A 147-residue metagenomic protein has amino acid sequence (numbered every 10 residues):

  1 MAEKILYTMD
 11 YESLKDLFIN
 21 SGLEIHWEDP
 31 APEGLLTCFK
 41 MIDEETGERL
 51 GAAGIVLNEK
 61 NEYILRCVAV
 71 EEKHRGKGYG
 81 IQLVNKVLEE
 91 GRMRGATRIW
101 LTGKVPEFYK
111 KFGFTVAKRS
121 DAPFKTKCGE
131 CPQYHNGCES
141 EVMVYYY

Functional and structural regions predicted by a protein language model:
M1-E28, C38-E48, S140-V142, Y146: Short amphipathic alpha-helix that is part of the acyltransferase structural core
G34-L35: Short, small/polar residue-rich loop motifs at catalytic or cofactor-binding pockets
K40, G47-L57, N61-A69: Conserved beta-strand in the GNAT
V68-R75, V105: A short, internal acetyl-CoA/4′-phosphopantetheine-binding micro-motif in the GNAT/acyltransferase core
H74, G78-K86, A96: Conserved acetyl-CoA pyrophosphate-binding loop and the N-cap/start of the following alpha-helix in GNAT-like
G91-K104: Conserved GNAT acetyl-CoA-binding A-motif
G103-G129, N136: Conserved active-site alpha-helix within GNAT-family acetyltransferase domains
